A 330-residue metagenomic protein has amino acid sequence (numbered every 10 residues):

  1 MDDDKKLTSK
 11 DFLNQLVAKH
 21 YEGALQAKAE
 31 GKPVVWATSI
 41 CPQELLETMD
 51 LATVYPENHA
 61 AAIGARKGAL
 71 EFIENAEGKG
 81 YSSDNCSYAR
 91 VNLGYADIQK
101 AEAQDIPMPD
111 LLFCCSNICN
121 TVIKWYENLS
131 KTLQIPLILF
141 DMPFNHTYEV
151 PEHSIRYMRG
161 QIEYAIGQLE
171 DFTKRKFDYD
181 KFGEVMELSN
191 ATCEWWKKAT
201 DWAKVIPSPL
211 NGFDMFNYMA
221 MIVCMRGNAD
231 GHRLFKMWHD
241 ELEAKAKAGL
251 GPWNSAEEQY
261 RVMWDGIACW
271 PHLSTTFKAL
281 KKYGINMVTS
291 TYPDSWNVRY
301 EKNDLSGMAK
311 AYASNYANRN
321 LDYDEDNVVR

Functional and structural regions predicted by a protein language model:
M1-P33, E163, G167-P293, N297-V298: A charged, amphipathic alpha-helical module
D11-N14, C86-L93, Y316-E325: Short, flexible loop segments at the rims of nucleotide/cofactor-binding pockets, characterized by
V35-A37, T53-P56, L112-C114, P136-D141 (+3 more regions): A structural signal for short, well-ordered beta-strand segments and their strand-loop junctions that often border
A37-D105, D110, N117, W125-Y126: An N-terminal, globular interaction/scaffold subdomain
L45, K124-N128, T275-A279: A short acidic, amphipathic alpha-helical/loop segment
T48-E77, I267-R330: Redox- and metal-dependent alpha/beta enzyme cores, enriched for Fe-S-associated oxidoreductases and cofactor-handling
A76-D84, R156-Q168, G307-A317: A polyampholytic, Gly/Pro-enriched intrinsically disordered region
Y95-D97, E102-W202: Internal, well-ordered alpha/beta segment that forms a basic, Gly-enriched binding/recognition surface
